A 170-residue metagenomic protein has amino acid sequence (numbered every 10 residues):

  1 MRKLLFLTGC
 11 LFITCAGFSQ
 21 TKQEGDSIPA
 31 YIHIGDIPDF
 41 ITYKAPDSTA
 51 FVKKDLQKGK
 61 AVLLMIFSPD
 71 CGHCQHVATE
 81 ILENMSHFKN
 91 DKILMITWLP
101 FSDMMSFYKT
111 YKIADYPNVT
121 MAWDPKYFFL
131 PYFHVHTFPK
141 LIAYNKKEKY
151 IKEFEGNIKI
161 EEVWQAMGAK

Functional and structural regions predicted by a protein language model:
M1-S27, K170: Bacterial Sec-dependent N-terminal signal peptides
T21-K54: N-terminal "domain-start" segment that seeds a small globular fold
P38, A61-V62, F138-K140: Short loop/turn microsegments at loop-to-beta-strand junctions
V52-Q75, I81: Short active-site neighborhood of thiol/selenol oxidoreductases, capturing the structured segment around
Q75-K112, F128-P131: Structural microenvironment flanking redox-active thiols in thiol-disulfide oxidoreductases
Y111-I142: Short, internal strand/loop/helix patches that form the active-site neighborhood or redox-interaction surface
A143-K170: Thiol-/selenol-based redox modules, centered on thioredoxin-like and closely related oxidoreductase domains
